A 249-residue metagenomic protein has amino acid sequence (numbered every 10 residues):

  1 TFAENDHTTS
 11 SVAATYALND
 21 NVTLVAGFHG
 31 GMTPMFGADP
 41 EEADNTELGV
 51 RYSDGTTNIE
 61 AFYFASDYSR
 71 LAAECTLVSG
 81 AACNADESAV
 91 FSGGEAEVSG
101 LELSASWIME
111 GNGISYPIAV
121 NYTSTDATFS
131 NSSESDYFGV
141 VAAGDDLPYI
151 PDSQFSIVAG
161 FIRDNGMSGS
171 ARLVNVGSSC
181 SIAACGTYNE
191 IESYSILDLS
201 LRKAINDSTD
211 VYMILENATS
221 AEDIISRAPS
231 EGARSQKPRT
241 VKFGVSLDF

Functional and structural regions predicted by a protein language model:
T1-T8, M35-E41, L71-G80, N84 (+4 more regions): Outer-membrane beta-barrel translocator domains and adjoining extracellular loop/strand segments of Gram-negative
T1-Y68, M109, G160, D164-M167: Structural signature of Gram-negative outer-membrane beta-barrels, strongest in the C-terminal barrel of TonB-dependent
D6-S10, E42-T46, S53-G55, E97-L101 (+3 more regions): Residues that define the transmembrane beta-barrel architecture of outer-membrane proteins
V12-Y16, L48-Y52, L103-W107, V120 (+4 more regions): Residues on the lipid-exposed face of transmembrane beta-strands in outer-membrane beta-barrel proteins
L18-D20, Y52-T56, A105-G111, Y116-I118 (+4 more regions): Outer-membrane beta-barrel proteins
V25, E42-S133, I214-E216: Membrane-embedded beta-barrel scaffold of Gram-negative outer-membrane proteins
A89-A184: Gram-negative outer-membrane beta-barrel transporters
N175-S181, L201-F249: C-terminal beta-signal and adjacent terminal beta-strands/loops of Gram-negative outer-membrane beta-barrel proteins
